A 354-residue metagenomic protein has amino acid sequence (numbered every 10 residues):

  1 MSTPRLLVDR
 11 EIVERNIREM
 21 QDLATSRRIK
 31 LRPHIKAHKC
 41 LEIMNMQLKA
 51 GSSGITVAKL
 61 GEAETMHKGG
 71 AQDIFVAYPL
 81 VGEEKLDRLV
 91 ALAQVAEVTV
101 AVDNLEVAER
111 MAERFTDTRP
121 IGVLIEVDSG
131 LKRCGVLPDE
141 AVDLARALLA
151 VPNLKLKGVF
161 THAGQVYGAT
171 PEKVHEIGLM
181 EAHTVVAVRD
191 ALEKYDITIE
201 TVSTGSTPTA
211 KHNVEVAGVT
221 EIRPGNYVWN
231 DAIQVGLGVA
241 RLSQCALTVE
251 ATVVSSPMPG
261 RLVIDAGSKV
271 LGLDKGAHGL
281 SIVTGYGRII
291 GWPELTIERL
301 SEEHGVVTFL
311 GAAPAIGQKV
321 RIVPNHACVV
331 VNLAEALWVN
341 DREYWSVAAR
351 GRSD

Functional and structural regions predicted by a protein language model:
M1-V8: Generic N-terminal amphipathic, Lys/Arg-enriched alpha-helix
I12-I43, T56-A58: N-terminal glycine-rich anion-binding loops that anchor highly charged ligand groups
V13, K36, M66, I125 (+5 more regions): Conserved, mostly hydrophobic/aromatic
I29-K30, L192-T201, I316, N332-A334: Flexible, glycine/charged-enriched surface loops at secondary-structure junctions
H34-Y167: Active-site-proximal beta-alpha core segment in soluble small-molecule metabolic enzymes
I121, D128-R241: Active-site loop/helix belt of alpha/beta enzymes
T209-R288: Active-site loop ensemble at the mouth of alpha/beta enzyme cores that anchors a bound cofactor
G260-D354: C-terminal accessory subdomain/extension
